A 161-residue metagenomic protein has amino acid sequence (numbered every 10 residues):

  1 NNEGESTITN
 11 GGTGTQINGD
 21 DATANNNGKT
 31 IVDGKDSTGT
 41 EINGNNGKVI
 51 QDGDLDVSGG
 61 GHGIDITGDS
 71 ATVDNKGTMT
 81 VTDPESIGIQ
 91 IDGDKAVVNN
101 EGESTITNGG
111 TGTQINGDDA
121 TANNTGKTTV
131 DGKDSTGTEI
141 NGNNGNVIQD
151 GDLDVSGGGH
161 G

Functional and structural regions predicted by a protein language model:
N1-G11, D21-T23, G28-D36, V49-G60 (+4 more regions): Beta-strand-rich solenoid/repeat architectures in extracellular/passenger domains of polysaccharide-targeting enzymes
G19, G44-N46, G59, G68 (+4 more regions): Extracellular, beta-strand-rich repeat scaffolds characterized by small/acidic residue-biased motifs
